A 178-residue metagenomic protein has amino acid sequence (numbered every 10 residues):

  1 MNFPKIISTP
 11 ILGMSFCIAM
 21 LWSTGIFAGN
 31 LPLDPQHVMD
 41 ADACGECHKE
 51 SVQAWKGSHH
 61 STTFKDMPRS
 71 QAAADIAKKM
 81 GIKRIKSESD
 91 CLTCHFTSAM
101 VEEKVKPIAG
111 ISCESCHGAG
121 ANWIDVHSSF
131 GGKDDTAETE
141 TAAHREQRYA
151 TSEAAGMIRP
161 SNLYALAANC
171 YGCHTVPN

Functional and structural regions predicted by a protein language model:
M1-T9: N-terminal secretory signal peptides that target proteins for export/translocation
I11-G25: Bacterial N-terminal signal peptides
G25-A109, E114, G120-Y164: Sequence context of c-type cytochrome heme-c attachment sites
Y164-Y171: Non-catalytic accessory/assembly modules
G172-N178: Solenoidal tandem-repeat scaffolds enriched in leucines and small polar residues
